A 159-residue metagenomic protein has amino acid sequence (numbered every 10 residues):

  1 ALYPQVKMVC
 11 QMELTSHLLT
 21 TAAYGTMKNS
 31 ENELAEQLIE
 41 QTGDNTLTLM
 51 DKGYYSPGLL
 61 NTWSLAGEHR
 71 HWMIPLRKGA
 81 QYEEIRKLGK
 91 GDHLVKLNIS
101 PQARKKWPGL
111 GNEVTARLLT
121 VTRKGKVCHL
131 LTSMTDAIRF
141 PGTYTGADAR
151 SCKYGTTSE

Functional and structural regions predicted by a protein language model:
L2-E159: Single, function-defining residue in the core of a domain
